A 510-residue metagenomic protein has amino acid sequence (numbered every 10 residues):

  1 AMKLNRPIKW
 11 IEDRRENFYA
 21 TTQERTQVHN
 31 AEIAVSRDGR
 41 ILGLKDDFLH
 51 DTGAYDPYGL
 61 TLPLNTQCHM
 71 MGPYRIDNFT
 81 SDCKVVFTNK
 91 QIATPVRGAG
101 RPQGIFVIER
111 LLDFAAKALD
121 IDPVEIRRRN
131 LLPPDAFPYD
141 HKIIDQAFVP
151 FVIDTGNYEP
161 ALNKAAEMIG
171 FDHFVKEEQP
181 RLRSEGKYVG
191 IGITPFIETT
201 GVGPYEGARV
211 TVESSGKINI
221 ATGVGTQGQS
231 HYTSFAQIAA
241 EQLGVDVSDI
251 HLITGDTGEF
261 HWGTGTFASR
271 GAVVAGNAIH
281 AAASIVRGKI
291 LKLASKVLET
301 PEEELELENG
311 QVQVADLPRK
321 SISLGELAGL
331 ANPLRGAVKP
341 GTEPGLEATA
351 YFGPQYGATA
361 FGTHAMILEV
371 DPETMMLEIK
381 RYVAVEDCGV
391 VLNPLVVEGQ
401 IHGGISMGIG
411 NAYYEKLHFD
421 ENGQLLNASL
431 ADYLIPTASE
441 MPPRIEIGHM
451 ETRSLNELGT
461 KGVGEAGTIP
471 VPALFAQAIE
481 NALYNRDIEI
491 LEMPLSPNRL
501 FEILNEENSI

Functional and structural regions predicted by a protein language model:
A1-P160, E167, D172-I510: Cofactor-binding beta-sheet edge motifs in enzyme active sites
